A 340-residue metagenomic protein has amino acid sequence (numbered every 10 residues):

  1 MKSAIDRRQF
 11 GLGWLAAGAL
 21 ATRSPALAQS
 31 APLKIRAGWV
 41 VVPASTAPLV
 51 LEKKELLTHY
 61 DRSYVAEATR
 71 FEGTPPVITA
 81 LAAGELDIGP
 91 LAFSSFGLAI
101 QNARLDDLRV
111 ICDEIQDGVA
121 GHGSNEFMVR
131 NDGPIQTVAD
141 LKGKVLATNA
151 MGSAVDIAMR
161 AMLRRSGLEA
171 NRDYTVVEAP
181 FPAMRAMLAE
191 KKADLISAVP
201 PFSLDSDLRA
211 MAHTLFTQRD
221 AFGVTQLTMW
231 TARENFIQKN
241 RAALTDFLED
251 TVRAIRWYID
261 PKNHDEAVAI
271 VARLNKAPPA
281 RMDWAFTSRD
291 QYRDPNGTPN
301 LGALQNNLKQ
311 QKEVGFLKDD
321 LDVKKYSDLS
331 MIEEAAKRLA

Functional and structural regions predicted by a protein language model:
M1-G18: N-terminal secretory signal peptides and thylakoid transit peptides that target proteins across membranes
R23-A28: Sec/Tat signal peptide C-region and signal peptidase I cleavage site
Q29-E169, T175-E178, D194-S197, V224: Short, glycine-/small- and polar/acidic-enriched structural segments that line small-molecule recognition paths
A44, V77, A92-S95, T137 (+10 more regions): Stable alpha-helical elements in mature extracytoplasmic
S94, P182-R273: Pocket-lining segment of extracytoplasmic ligand-binding domains
Q238-K318: Secondary-structure end/capping motifs
L308-A340: Conserved C-terminal helix/tail region of periplasmic/extracytoplasmic solute-binding proteins
